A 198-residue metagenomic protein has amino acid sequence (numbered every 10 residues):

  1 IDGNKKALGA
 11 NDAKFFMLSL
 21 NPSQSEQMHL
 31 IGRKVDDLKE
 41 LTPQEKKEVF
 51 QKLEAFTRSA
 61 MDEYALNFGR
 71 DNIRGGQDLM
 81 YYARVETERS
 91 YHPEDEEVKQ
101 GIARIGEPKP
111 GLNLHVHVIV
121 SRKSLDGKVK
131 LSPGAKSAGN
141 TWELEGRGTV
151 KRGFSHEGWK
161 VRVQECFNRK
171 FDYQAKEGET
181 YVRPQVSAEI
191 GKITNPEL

Functional and structural regions predicted by a protein language model:
I1-L198: N-terminal nicking endonuclease/strand-transfer module with a His-rich metal-binding environment and a catalytic Tyr
